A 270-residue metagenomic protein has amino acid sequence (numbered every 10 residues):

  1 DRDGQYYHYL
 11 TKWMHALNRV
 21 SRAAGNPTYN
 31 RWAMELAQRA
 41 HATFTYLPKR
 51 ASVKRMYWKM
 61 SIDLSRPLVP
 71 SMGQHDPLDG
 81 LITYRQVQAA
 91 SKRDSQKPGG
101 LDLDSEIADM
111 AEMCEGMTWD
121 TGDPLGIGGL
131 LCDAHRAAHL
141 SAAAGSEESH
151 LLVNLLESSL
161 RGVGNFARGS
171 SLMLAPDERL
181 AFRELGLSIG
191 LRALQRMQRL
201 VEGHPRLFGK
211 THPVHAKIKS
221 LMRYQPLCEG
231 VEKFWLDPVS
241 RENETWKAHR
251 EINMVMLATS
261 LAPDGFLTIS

Functional and structural regions predicted by a protein language model:
D1-A23, R31-L78: Extended ligand-binding groove/face enriched in aromatic
G4-Y7, P70-P77, K97-G100, M117-I127 (+5 more regions): Alpha-solenoid helical-repeat scaffolds
H8-M14, Q74-R85, P124-H135, F182-Q195: Amphipathic alpha-helical repeat scaffolds of TPR domains
N18, R22, I82-R85, A89 (+2 more regions): Specific register positions within alpha-helical solenoid repeats of the TPR/Sel1-like families, i.e., one
V20-R31, V87-P98: Inter-helical turn/loop segments and adjacent helix faces that build the functional surface of alpha-helical bundle
T28, W32, D79, E148-L151: Alpha-helical positions within canonical tetratricopeptide repeat
A33-V53, K92-W119, L151-S171, V214-W235: Long, well-ordered core segments of solenoidal/helical folds
G129-S270: Terminal, non-catalytic domain-edge segments
